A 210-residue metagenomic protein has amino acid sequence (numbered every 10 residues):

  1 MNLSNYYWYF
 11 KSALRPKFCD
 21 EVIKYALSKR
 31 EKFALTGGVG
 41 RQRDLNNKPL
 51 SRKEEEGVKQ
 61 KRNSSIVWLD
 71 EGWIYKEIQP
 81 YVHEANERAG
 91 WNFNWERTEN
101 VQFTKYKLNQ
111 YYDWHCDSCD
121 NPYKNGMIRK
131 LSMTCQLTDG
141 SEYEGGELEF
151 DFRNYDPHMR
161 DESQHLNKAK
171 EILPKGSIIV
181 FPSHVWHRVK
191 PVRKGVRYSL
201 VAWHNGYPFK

Functional and structural regions predicted by a protein language model:
M1-V180, H184-K210: Fe(II)/2-oxoglutarate oxygenase catalytic core
